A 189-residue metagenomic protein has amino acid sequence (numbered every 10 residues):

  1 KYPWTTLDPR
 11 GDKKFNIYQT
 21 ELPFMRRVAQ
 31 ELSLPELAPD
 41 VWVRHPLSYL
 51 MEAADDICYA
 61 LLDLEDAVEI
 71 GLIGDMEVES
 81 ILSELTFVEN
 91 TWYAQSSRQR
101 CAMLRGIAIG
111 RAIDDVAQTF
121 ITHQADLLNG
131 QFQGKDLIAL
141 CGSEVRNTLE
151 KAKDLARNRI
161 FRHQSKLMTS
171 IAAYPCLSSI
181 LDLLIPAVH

Functional and structural regions predicted by a protein language model:
K1-L104, I113: Sequence-structural signature of the catalytic-core scaffold of metal-dependent phosphohydrolases that act on
F87-H189: C-terminal subdomains that position terminal phosphate/3'-OH groups for nucleotidyl transfer/ligation, primarily on
